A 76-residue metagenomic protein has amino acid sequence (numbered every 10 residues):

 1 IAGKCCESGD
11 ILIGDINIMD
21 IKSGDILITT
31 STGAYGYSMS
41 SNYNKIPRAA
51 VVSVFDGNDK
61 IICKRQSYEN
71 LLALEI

Functional and structural regions predicted by a protein language model:
I1-I76: Charged (often Lys/Glu-rich) extended helix/loop segments that serve as interaction or gating elements
